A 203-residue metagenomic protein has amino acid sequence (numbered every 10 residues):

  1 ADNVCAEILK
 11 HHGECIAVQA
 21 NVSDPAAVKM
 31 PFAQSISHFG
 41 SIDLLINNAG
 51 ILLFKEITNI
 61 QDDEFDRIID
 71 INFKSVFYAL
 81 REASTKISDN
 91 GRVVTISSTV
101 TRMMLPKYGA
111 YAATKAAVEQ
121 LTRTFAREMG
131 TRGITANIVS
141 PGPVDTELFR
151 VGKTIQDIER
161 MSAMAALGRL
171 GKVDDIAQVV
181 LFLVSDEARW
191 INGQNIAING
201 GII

Functional and structural regions predicted by a protein language model:
Q19-P31, D62, D175: The beta1-alpha1 cofactor-binding region of Rossmann-like NAD(H)/NADP(H)-dependent oxidoreductases
E56-I57, Q61-I69, I158-M161: Substrate-binding pocket helix/loop in short-chain dehydrogenase/reductase
I60, M104-A112, T124: Active-site loop-to-helix junction immediately N-terminal to the catalytic Tyr of the SDR YXXXK motif in Rossmann-fold
L80, T114, T122: Active-site helix of classical SDR
T85-K86, R127-T131, R189: Alpha-helical segment proximal to the catalytic Tyr-Lys
S98: Residue(s) in the substrate-gating loop at a strand-loop-helix junction that position the organic substrate next
I138, R160-I191, I198-G200: C-terminal helical subdomain
